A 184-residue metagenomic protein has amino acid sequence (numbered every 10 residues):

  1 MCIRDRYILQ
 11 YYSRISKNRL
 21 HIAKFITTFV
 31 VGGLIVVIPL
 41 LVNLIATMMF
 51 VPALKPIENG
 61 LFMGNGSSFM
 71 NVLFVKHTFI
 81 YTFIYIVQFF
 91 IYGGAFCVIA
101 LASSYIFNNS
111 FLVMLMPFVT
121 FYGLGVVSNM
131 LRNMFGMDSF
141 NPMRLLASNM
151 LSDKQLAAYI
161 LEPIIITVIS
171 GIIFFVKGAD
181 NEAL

Functional and structural regions predicted by a protein language model:
M1-I3: Short, small-residue-biased leader/transition segments that mark boundaries at the very start of proteins
R6-I8, A102: A residue-level signal for alpha-helical anchor/packing sites in multi-pass solute transporters
Y11-K17: Short helix-to-coil transition segments within interhelical loops that connect adjacent transmembrane helices
I22-Y105, P142-E162: Secretory targeting signals
L44-P56, N109, N129, N133-M137 (+1 more regions): Transmembrane helix-loop junctions in multipass membrane proteins, especially transporters and channels
A102, I164-L184: Junction motif at the cytosolic side of a transmembrane helix
F111-L124: Central hydrophobic cores of alpha-helical transmembrane segments in multi-pass integral membrane proteins
N129-M150, I165-I169: Extracytoplasmic/secretory soluble proteins
